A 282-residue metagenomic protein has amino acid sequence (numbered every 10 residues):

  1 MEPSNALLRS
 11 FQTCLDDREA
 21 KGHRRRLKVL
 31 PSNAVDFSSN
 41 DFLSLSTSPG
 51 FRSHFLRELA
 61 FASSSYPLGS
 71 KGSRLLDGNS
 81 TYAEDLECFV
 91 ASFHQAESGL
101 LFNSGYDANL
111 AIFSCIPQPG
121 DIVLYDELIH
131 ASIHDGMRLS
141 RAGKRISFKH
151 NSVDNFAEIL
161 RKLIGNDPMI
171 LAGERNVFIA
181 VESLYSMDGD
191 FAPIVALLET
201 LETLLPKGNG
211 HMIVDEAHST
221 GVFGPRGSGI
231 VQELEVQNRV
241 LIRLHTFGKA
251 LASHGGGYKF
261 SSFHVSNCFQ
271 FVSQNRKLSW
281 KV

Functional and structural regions predicted by a protein language model:
E2-G69, L278: N-terminal "arm"/small-domain region of PLP-dependent enzymes with the aminotransferase-like
F37, V90, E182, D215 (+1 more regions): Structural scaffold positions in well-ordered secondary structure
S53-G105: Conserved N-terminal alpha-helix of the aminotransferase class I/II PLP-enzyme fold
S73, L184, E216-H218: Conserved Walker B
S104-Y106, L124-R141: Substrate-binding/gating loop at the entrance of the active-site cleft, primarily in PLP-dependent aminotransferase-like
F113-A131, V153: Conserved PLP-anchoring active-site segment centered on the Schiff-base-forming lysine
I146, H150-I213: Active-site phosphate-binding strand-loop segment of PLP-dependent enzymes
H211, H218, F223-V282: Active-site C-terminal subdomain of aminotransferase-like
